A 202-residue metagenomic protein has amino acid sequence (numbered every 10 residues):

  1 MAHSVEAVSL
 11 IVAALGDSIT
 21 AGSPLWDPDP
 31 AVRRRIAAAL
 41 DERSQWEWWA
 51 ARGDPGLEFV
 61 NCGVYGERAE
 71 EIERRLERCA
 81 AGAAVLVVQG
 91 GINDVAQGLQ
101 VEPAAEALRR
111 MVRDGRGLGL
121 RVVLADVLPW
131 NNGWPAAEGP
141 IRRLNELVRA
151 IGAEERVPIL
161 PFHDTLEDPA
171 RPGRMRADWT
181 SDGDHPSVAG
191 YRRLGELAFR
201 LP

Functional and structural regions predicted by a protein language model:
M1-C62, R75-G82: Serine-esterase "nucleophile elbow" of acetyl-processing enzymes
L15-D17, C62-G66, Q89-I92, A125-P129 (+1 more regions): Active-site-proximal beta-strand/loop segments in catalytic clefts of secreted hydrolases
A21, L25-P28, E67-A105, L128-G133: Oxyanion-hole/transition-state-stabilizing segment in secreted/luminal serine hydrolases and related acyltransferases
L57, L86-G91, R174-M175: Short, basic/glycine-rich phosphate-binding loops at helix/coil junctions that contact nucleotide phosphates
E58-V60, R121, R156-P158: Conserved beta-strand segments of alpha/beta enzyme cores
V85-G91, L108, G115-R116, R121-A125: Conserved, well-ordered alpha-helix/loop/beta-strand core segments that scaffold catalytic motifs
V101-R110, P140-N145: Charged helix-capping and loop-helix junction motifs
P129-P202: Catalytic His-Asp segment of secreted/periplasmic serine-dependent ester chemistry enzymes
